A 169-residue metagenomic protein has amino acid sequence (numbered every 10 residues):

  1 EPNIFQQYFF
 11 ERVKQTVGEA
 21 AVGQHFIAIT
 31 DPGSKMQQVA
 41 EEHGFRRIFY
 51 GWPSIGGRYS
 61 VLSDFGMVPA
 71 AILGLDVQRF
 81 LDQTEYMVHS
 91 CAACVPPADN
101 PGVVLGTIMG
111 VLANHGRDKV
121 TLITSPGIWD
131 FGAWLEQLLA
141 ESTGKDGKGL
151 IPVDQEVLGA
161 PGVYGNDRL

Functional and structural regions predicted by a protein language model:
E1-V13: Well-ordered mid-protein domain cores that form the structural environment of catalytic cofactors
K14-L169: Active-site phosphate/pyrophosphate-binding segments
